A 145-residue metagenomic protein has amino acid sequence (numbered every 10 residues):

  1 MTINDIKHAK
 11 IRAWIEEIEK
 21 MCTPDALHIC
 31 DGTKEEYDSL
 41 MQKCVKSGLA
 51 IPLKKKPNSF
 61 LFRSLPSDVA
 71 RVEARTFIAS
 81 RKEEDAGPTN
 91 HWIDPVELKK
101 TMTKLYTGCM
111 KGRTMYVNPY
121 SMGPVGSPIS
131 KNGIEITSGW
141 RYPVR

Functional and structural regions predicted by a protein language model:
T2-R145: Conserved internal helical-beta-strand scaffold that buttresses enzyme catalytic cores
